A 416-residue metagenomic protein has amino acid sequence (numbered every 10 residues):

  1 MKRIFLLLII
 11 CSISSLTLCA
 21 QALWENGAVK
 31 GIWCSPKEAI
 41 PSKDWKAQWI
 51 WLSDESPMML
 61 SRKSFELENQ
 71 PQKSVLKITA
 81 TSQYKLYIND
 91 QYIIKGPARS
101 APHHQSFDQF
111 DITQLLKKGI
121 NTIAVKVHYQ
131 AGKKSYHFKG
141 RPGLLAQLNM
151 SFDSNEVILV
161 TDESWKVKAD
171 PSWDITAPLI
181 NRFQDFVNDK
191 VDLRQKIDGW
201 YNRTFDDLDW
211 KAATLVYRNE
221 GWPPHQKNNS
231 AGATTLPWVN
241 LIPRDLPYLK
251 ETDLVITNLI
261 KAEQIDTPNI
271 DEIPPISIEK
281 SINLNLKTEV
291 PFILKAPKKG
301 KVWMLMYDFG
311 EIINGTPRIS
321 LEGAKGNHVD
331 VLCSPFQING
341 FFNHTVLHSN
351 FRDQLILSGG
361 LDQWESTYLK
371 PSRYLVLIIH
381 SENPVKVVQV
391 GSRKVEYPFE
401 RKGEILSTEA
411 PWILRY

Functional and structural regions predicted by a protein language model:
I4-S14: Sec-dependent N-terminal signal peptides
L16-A20: Sec/Tat signal peptide C-region and signal peptidase I cleavage site
A22-Y416: Extracellular/oxidizing-compartment recognition motifs
